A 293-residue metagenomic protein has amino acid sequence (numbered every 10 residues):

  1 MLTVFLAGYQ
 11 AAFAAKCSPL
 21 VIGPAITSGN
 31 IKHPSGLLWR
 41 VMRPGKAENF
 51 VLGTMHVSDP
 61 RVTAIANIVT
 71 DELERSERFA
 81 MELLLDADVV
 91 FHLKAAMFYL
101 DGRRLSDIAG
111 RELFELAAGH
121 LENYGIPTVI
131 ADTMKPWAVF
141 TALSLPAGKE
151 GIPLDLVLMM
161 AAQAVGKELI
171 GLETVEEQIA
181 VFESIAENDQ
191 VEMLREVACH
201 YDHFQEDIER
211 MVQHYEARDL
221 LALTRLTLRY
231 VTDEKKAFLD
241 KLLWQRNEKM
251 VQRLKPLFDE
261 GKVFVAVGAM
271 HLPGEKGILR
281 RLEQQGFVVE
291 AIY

Functional and structural regions predicted by a protein language model:
M1-G8: Bacterial N-terminal signal peptides
A12-A14: Boundary at the C-terminal end of the N-terminal hydrophobic targeting segment
K16-N30, S35-F238, L242: Structured, acidic catalytic/metal-binding patches in enzyme active sites
K236-Y293: A cross-kingdom marker for long, charged
